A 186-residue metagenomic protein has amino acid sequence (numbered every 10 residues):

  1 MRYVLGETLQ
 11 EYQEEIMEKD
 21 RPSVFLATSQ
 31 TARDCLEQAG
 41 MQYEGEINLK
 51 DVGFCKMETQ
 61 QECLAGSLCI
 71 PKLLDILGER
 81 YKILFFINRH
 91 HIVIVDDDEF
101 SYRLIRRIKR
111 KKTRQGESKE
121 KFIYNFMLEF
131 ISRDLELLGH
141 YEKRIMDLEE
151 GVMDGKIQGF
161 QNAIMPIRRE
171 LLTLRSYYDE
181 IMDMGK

Functional and structural regions predicted by a protein language model:
M1-K111: Divalent-cation
T59, C69-K186: Extended amphipathic alpha-helical scaffolding segments in membrane-proximal extra-membrane regions of membrane
